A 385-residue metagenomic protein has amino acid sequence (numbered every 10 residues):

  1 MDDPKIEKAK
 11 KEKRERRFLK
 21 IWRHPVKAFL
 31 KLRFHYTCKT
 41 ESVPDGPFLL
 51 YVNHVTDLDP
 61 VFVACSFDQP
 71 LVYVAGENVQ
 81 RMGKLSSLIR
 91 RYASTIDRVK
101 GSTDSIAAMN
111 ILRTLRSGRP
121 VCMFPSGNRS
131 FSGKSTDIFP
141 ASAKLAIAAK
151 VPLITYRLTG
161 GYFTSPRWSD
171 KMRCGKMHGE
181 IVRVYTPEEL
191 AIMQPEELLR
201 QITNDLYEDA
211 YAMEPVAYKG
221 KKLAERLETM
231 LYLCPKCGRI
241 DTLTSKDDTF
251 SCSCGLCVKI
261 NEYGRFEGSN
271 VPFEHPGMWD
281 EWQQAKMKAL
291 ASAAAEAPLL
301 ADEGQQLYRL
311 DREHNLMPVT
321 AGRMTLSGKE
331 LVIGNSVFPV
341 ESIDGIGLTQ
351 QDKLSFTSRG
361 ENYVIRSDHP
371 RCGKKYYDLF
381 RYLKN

Functional and structural regions predicted by a protein language model:
E12-R23, A28-L198, G220-K221, K236-C237 (+3 more regions): Soluble catalytic domains of membrane acyltransferases
L50, R98, M324-L354: Phosphoinositide-dependent membrane-docking surfaces
P70, T249, C257, R323 (+3 more regions): Structural motif
Y73, I260, L331-G334, F356: Short hydrophobic/aromatic-rich beta-strand segments that constitute the beta-sheet cores of beta-sandwich/beta-barrel
Y185, E196-M230: A conserved mid-domain beta-alpha-beta active-site/ligand-binding segment of alpha/beta enzyme cores
K219-P272: Cys/His-rich short segments
G268-R323: Anionic N-terminal interaction surfaces
S342-N385: Acidic, Ser/Thr- and proline-rich intrinsically disordered linker/docking segments of eukaryotic scaffolds
